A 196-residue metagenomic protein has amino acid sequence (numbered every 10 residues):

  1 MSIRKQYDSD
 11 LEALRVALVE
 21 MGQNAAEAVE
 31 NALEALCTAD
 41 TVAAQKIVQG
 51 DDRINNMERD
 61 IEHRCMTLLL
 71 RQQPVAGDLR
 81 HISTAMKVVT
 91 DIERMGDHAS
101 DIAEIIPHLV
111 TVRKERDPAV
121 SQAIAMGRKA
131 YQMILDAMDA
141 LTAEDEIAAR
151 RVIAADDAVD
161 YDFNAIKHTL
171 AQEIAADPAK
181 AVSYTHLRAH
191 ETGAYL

Functional and structural regions predicted by a protein language model:
I3, P74-G77, I82-T84, H108-R128 (+1 more regions): A surface-exposed regulatory interaction patch that couples sensing to output across bacterial transport/metabolic
I3-A44, Q49-D52, I61: Leu/Val/Ala/Ile-rich N-terminal alpha-helices, chiefly Sec-type signal peptides and the beginnings
L14, A39, G50, M57 (+5 more regions): Heptad-repeat coiled-coil/leucine-zipper interface motif in alpha-helices, recognizing the periodic a/d hydrophobic core
V19, Q23-A26, D52-N55, R59 (+7 more regions): Generic structural signal for well-ordered, non-transmembrane alpha-helical segments in soluble/cytosolic regions
V29-A32, L36, A130-L141: Long, non-coiled-coil amphipathic alpha-helical linker/lever segments that couple catalytic cores to other domains
R64-T90: Hydrophobic/aromatic-rich structural module bridging two neighboring secondary-structure elements via a short loop
S100, I147-R150, A154, D160-S183: Intrinsic, low-complexity N-terminal interaction/targeting segments
T185-T192: Conserved small/polar residues in nucleotide/adenosyl-binding loops
